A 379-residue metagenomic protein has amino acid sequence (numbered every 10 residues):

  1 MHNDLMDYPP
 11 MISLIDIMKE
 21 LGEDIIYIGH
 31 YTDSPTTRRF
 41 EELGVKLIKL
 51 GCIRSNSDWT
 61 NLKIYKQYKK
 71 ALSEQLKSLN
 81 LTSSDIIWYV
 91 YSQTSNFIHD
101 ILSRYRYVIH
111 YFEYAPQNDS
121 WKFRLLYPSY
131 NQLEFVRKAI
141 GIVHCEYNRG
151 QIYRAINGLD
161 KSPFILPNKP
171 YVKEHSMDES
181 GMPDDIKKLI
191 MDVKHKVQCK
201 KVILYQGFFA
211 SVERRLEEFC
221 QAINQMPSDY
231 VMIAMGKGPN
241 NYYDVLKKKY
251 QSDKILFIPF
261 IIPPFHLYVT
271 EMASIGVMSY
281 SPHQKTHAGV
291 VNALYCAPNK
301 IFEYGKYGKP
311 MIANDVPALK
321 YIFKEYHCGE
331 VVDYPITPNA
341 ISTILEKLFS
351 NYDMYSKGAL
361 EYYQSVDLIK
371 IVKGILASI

Functional and structural regions predicted by a protein language model:
L5, E20-K66, N148-I152, P163 (+2 more regions): N-terminal strand-loop element at the rim of the active site of nucleotide-sugar-dependent glycosyltransferases
D16, S73, K77, A115 (+2 more regions): Membrane-proximal helix-turn-helix segments that form the acceptor-binding/catalytic region of lipid-linked
I98-H99, L133-G181, Y321: A short, active-site helix/loop in glycosyltransferases that binds the activated sugar's phosphate group
H99-D119: Active-site proximal beta-strand in glycosyltransferases
V143, I186-R214, C220-I223, I233: Conserved donor-binding/catalytic core segment of Leloir-type glycosyltransferases
G181, V332-S342, F349-I379: A charged, aromatic-enriched C-terminal amphipathic alpha-helix characteristic of glycosyltransferases across folds
K200, G236, Y243-I275: Nucleotide-activated donor-binding/catalytic signature segment of Leloir-type glycosyltransferases, i.e., the conserved
A210-R214, P264-E271, G276-F302, A313-Y321: Nucleotide-sugar-dependent
